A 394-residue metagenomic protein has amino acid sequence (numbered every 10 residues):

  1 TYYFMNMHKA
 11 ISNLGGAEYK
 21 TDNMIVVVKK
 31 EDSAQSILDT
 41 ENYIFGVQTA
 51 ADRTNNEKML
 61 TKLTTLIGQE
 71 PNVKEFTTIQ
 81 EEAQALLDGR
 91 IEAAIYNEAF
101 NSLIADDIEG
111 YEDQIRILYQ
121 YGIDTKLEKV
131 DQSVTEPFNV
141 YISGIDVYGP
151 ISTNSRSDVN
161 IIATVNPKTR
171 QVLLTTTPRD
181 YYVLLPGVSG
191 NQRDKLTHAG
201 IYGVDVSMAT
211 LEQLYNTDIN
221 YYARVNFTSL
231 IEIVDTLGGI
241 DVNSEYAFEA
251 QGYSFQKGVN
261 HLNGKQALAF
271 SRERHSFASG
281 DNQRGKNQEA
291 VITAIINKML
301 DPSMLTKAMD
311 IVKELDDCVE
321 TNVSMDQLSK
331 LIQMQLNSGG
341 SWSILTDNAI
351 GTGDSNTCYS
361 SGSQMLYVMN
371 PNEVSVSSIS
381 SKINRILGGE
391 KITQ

Functional and structural regions predicted by a protein language model:
T1-E18, N23: Gram-positive cell-envelope targeting signals
G15-E18, V28-K30, S36, I44-A51 (+3 more regions): Non-catalytic, solvent-exposed segments at the cell envelope interface
